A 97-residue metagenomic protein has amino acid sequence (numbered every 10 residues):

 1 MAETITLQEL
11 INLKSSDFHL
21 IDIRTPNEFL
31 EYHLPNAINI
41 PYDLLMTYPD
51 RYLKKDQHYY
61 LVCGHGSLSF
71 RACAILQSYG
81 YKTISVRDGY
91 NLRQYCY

Functional and structural regions predicted by a protein language model:
M1-H19, P26-H58, H65-Y97: Rhodanese-like catalytic fold shared by cysteine-dependent sulfurtransferases and DSP/PTP-type phosphatases
